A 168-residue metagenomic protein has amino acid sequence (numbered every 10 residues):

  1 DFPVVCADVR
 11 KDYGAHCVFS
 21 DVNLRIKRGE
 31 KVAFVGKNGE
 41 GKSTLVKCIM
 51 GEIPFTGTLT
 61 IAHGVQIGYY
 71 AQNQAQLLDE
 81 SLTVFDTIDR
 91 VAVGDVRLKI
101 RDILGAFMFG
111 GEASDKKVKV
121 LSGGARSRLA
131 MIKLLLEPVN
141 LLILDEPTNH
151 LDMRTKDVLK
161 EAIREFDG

Functional and structural regions predicted by a protein language model:
F2-G168: ABC ATP-binding cassette signature C-motif
